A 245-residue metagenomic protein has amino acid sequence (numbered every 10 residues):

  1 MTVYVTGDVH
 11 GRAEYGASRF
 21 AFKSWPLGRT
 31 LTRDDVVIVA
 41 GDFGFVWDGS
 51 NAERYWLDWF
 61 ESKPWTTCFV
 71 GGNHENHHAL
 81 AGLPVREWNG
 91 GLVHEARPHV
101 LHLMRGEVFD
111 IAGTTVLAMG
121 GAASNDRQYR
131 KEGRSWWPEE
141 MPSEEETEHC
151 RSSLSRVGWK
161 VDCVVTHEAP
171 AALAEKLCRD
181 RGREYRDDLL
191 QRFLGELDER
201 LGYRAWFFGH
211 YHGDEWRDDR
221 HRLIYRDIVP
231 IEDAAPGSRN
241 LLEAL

Functional and structural regions predicted by a protein language model:
M1-Y4, E107-A118, C163, D218-R222: Beta-strand-turn-beta hairpins that frame and shape the catalytic cleft of phosphate-ester-processing enzymes
T2, T6, R12-D110, R183 (+2 more regions): Core catalytic region of metal-dependent phosphoesterases/phosphodiesterases, especially metallo-beta-lactamase-like
H10-Y15, G44-D48, N73-A81, V108-F109 (+3 more regions): Active-site environment of divalent metal-dependent phosphoester hydrolases
T32, W159, L201: Structured loop/turn residues at beta-strand edges in well-structured enzyme cores
V36, C163, A205: Short, Asp-centered acidic motifs that coordinate Mg2+ and/or phosphate in catalytic or ligand-binding sites
T66-V70, A81, N89, H94-P98 (+1 more regions): Conserved beta-sheet core of the metallophosphoesterase superfamily
G91, P98, A112-Y185: Active-site-proximal loop/helix segment associated with metal-binding centers of metalloenzymes
